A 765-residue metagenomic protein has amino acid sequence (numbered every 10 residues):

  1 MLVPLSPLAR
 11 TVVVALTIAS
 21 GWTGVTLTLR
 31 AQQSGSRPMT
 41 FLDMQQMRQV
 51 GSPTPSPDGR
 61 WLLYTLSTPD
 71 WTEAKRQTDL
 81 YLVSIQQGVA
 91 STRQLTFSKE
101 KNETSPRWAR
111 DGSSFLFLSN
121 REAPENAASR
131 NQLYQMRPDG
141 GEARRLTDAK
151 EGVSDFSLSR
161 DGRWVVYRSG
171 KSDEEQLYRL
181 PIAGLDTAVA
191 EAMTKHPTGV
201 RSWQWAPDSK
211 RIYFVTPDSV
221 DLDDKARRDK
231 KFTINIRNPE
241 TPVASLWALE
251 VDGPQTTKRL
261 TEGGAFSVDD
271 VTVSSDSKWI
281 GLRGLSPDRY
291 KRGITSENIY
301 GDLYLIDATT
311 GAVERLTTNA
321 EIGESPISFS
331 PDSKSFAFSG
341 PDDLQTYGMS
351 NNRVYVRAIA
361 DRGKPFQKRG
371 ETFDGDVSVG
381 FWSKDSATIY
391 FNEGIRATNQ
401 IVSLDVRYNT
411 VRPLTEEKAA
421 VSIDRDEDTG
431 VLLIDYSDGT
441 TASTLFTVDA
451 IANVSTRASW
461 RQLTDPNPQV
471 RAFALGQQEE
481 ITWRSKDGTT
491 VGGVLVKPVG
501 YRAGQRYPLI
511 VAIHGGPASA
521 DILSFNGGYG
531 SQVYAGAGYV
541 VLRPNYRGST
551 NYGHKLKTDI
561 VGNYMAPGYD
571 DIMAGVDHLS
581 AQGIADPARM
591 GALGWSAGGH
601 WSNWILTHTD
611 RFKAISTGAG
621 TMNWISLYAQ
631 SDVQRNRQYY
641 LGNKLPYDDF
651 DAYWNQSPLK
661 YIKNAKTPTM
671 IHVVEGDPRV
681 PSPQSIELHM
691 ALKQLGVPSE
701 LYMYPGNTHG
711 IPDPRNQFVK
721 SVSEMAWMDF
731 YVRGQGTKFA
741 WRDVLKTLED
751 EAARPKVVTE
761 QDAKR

Functional and structural regions predicted by a protein language model:
Q33-A74: Mature N-terminal segment immediately following signal peptide/propeptide cleavage in secreted/periplasmic
T54, I212-T216, L222-D224, N238-L246 (+6 more regions): Non-catalytic accessory segments flanking enzyme active sites
P57-D58, R110-D111, R160-D161, P207-D208 (+4 more regions): Residue-level detector of Asp-centered blade-edge/turn motifs that repeat once per structural unit in beta-propeller
G59-L62, G112-L116, G162-V165, I212 (+4 more regions): Hydrophobic beta-strand positions that form the internal "hydrophobic ladder" of WD40/Gbeta-like beta-propeller blades
L66-D79, T96-T104, L118-Y134, E142-S154 (+15 more regions): A flexible loop/linker signature enriched in serine peptidases of the S9 family
I85-G88, R137-G141, P181-D186, E250-P254 (+4 more regions): Short loop/turn segments that connect beta-strands within beta-propeller blades
R502-Y507, A512-Y552: Short substrate-entry loop that stabilizes the transition state in hydrolases
G530, A535-G536, R543-R765: Active-site-proximal cap/loop segments of hydrolase catalytic domains
